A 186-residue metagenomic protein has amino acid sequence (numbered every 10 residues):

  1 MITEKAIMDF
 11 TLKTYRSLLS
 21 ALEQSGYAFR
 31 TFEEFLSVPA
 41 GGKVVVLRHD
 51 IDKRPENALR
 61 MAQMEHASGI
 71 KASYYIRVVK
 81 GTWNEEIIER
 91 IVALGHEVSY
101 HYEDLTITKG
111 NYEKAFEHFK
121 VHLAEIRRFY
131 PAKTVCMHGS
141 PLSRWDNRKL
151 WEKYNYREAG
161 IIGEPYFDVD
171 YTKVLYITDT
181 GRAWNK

Functional and structural regions predicted by a protein language model:
I2-K186: Catalytic alpha-helical scaffold of carbohydrate-active enzymes acting on polysaccharides/glycoconjugates
